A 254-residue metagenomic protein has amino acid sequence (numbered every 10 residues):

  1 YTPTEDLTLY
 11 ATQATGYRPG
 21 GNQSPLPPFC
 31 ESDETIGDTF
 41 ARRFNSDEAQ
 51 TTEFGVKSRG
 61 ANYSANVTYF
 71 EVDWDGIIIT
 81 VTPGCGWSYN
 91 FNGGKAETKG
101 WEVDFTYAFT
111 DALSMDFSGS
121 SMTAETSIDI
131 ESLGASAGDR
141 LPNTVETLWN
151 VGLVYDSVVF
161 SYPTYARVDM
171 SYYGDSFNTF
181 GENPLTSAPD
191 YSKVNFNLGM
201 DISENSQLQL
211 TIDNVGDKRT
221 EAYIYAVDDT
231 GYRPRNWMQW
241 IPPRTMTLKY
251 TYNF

Functional and structural regions predicted by a protein language model:
Y1-L7, T39, E131: Signature of Gram-negative outer-membrane beta-barrel scaffolds
D6-L9, N62-A65, A112-M115, F160-T164 (+2 more regions): Repeated loop/turn-to-beta-strand initiation elements of outer-membrane beta-barrel proteins
T8-G16, R43-W101, A108, S120 (+3 more regions): Membrane-embedded beta-barrel scaffold of Gram-negative outer-membrane proteins
G21-R43, I79-F91, T126-P142, N178-E182 (+1 more regions): Solvent-exposed loop segments that connect transmembrane elements
E48-T52, R59-A61, E97-K99, N143-W149 (+2 more regions): Residues that define the transmembrane beta-barrel architecture of outer-membrane proteins
S58-N62, S157-S161, I202, I241 (+1 more regions): A generic beta-sheet turn/junction motif
S64, E71-D73, F91-G181, T251-N253: Gram-negative outer-membrane beta-barrel transporters
S171-F180, M200-F254: C-terminal beta-signal and adjacent terminal beta-strands/loops of Gram-negative outer-membrane beta-barrel proteins
